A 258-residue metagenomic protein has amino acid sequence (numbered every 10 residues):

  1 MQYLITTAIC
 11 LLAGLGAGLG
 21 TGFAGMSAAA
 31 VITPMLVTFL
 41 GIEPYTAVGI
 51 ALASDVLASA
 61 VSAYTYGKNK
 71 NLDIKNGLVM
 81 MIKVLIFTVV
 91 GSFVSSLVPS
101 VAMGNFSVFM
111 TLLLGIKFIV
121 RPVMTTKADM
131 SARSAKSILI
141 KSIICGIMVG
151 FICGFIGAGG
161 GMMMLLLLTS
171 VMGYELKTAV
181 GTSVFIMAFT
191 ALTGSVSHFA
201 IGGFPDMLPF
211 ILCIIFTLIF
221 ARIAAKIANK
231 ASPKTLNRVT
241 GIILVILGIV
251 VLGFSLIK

Functional and structural regions predicted by a protein language model:
M1-L19, V31-T33, V37-F39, P44 (+3 more regions): Juxtamembrane transmembrane-helix boundary motif
M1-T6, C10, A53-Y64, G159-L168 (+1 more regions): Hydrophobic, membrane-facing alpha-helical anchors
G18, V48-V56, V180-A191, L244: Transmembrane helix-bundle signature of multi-pass membrane transporters/permeases
F23-I32, G157-L167: Transmembrane helix boundary and interhelical junction motifs in multipass membrane proteins
I42-I50, K75-V79, G173-V184: Membrane-interface alpha-helices at helix entry/exit sites of multi-pass transporters
A53-V61, I86-V90, V94, F185-T193: Membrane-embedded alpha-helical segments of transport systems, primarily multispan ion/solute transporters
S54, T182-H198, L208-A221: A small-residue-rich subset of transmembrane alpha-helices
T126-K127, A158-M163, Y174-T178: Short, structured loop/turn "capping" segments at alpha-beta junctions
